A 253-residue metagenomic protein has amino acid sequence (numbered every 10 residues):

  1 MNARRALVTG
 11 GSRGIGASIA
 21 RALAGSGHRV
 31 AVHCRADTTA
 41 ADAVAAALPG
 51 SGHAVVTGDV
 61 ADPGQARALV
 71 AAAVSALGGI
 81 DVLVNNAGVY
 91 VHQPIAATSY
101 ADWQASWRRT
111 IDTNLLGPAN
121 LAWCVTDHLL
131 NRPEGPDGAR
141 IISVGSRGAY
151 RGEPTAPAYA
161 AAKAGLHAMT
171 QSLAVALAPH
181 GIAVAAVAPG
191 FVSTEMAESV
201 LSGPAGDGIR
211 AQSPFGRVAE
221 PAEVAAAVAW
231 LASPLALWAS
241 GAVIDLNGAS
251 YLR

Functional and structural regions predicted by a protein language model:
S12-R13: Conserved glycine-rich cofactor-binding loop
R67, V89-R108, N131-P136, T155-A158 (+1 more regions): Conserved mid-core segment of classical short-chain dehydrogenase/reductases
V89, Y100-A119, I142, L166 (+1 more regions): Catalytic Tyr-X3-Lys loop
A122, A162, T170: Active-site helix of classical SDR
D127, V175-A176: Alpha-helical segment proximal to the catalytic Tyr-Lys
G138, A178, A183, W238-G241: Short, small/polar-rich loop/turn modules that mediate ligand/substrate recognition or access, typified
S146: Residue(s) in the substrate-gating loop at a strand-loop-helix junction that position the organic substrate next
R151, Q212-F215, A229, S240-R253: Short C-terminal tail/terminal secondary-structure segment of NAD(P)H-dependent dehydrogenase/reductase domains
